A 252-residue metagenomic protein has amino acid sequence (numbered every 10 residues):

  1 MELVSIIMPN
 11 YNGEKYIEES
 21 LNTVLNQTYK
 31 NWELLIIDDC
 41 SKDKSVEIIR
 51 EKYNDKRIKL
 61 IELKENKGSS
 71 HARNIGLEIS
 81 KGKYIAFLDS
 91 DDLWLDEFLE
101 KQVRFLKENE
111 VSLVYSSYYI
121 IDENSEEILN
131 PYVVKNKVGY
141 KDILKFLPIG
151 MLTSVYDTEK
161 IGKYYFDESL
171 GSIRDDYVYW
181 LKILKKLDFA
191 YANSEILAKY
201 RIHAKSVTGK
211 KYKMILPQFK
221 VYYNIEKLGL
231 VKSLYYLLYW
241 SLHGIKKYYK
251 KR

Functional and structural regions predicted by a protein language model:
E2-V4, L25-I36, K44, K56-K59: Short loop->beta transition adjacent to catalytic acidic/histidine clusters or analogous donor-positioning motifs
N12-N26: Short, well-formed alpha-helical segments that are part of the catalytic scaffolds of diverse glycosyltransferases
K15-E18, D43-E51, L93, E97: Acidic helix N-cap motif at the loop->helix transition within catalytic regions of sugar-transfer enzymes
T23, K30, D38-E47, E65 (+1 more regions): A conserved acidic beta->alpha catalytic loop
L63-S80, K101: Glycine-rich, basic loop-to-helix element that forms the pyrophosphate-binding segment of sugar-nucleotide handling
E78, P131-K213, P217, V221: Conserved nucleotide-sugar donor-binding catalytic segment
I85: Short aromatic/hydrophobic "clamp" motif used to bind/position activated sugar donors
E97-I128: Conserved donor NDP-sugar-binding/catalytic core segment of glycosyltransferases
